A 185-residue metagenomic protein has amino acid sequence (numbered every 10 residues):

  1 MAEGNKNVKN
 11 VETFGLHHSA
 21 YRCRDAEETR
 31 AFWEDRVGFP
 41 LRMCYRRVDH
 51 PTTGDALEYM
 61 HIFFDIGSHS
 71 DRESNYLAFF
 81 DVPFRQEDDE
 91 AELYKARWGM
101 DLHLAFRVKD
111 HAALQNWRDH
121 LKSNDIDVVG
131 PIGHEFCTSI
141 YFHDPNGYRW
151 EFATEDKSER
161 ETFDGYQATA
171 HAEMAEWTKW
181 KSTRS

Functional and structural regions predicted by a protein language model:
M1-N10, Q115-S185: Vicinal oxygen chelate
A2-R24: Short, extreme N-terminal leader segments that mark the start of a protein/domain
E3-N5, V48-T52, R85-E92: A short, acidic/glycine-rich surface segment
L16-R24, D65-D71, E90-H120, T138-H143: Vicinal oxygen chelate
R22-L77: Core segments of cupin and vicinal oxygen chelate
Y76-F79, E151-F152: Short glycine-/small-residue motifs
F80-F84: Acetyl-CoA-dependent GNAT
